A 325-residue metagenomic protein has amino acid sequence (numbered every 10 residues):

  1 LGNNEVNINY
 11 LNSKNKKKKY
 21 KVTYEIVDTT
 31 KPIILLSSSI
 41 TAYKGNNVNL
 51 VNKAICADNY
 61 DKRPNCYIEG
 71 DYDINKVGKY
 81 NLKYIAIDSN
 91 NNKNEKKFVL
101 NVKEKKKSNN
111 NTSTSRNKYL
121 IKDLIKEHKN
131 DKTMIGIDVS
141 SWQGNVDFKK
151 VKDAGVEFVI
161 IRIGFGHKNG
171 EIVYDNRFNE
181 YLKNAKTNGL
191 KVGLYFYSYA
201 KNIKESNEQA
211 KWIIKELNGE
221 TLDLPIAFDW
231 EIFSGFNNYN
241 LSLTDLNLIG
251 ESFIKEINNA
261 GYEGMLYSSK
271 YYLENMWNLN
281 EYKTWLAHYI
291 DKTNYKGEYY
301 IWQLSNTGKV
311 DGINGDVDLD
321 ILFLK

Functional and structural regions predicted by a protein language model:
L1-Y20, D61-F98: Serine/threonine-rich, repeat-prone extracellular segments and beta-strand-based repeat modules of secreted/surface
E25-I33, N101-N110: Extracellular interdomain linker/stem segments of modular secreted and single-pass surface proteins
D28-K62: Solvent-exposed, low-complexity, repeat-rich "mucin-like" stalks and linkers
N109-S141, L279-K325: Functionally critical loop-and-helix segments that line ligand-binding/catalytic clefts of soluble enzyme domains
K129-A154, I160-G250, N258-A260: Substrate-binding cleft of extracellular glycoside hydrolase catalytic domains
V192, E263-G264, T284: Hydrophobic anchor at the start of a short beta-strand that flanks the dinucleotide cofactor-binding loop
I214-F228, I232, M276-E298: Structural recognition of alpha->loop->beta junctions
I257-E274: Aromatic-lined carbohydrate-recognition surfaces of secreted/lumenal glycan-active proteins
